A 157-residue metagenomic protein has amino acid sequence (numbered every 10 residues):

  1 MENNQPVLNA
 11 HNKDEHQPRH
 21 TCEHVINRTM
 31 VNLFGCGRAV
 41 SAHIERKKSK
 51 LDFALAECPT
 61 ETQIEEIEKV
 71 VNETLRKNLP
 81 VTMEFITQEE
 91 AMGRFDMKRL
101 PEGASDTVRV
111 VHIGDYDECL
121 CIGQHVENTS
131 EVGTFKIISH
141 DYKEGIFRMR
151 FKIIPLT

Functional and structural regions predicted by a protein language model:
M1-T157: Active-/binding-site microenvironments in catalytic and ligand-binding cores
